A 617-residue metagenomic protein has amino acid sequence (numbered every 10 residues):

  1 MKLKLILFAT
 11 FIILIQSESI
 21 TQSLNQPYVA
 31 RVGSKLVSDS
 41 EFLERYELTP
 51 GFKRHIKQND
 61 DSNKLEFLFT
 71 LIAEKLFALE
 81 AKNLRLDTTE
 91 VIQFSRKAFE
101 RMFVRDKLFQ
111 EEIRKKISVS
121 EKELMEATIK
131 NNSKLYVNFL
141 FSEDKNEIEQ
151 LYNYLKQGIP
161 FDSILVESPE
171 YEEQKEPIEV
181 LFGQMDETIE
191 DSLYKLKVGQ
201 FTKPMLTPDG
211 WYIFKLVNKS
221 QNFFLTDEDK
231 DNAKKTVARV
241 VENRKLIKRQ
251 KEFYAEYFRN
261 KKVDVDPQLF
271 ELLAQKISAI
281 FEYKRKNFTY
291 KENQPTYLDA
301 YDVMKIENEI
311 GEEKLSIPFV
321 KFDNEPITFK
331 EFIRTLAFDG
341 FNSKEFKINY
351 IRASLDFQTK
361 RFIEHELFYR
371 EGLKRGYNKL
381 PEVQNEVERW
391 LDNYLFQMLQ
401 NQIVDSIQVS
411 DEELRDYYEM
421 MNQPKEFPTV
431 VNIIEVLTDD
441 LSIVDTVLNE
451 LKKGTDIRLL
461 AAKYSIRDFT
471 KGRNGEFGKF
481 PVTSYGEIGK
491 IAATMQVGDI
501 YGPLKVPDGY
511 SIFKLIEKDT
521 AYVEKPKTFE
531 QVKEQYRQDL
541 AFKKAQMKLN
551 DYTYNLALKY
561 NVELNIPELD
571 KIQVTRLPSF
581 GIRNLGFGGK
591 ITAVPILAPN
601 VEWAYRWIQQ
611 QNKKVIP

Functional and structural regions predicted by a protein language model:
K4-L14: Sec-dependent N-terminal signal peptides
S17-T21: Boundary at the C-terminal end of the N-terminal hydrophobic targeting segment
Q22-D106, Q110, T226-E228, V241 (+6 more regions): N-terminal targeting/tethering segments
Y28-V29, G33, V37, E66 (+10 more regions): Proteostasis/folding factors centered on peptidyl-prolyl cis-trans isomerases
D39-Y46, K64-F69, A73, A78 (+31 more regions): Extracytoplasmic/secreted envelope proteins and their assembly/folding machinery, especially bacterial periplasmic
I56-Q58, F94, N146-D191, L206-T207 (+11 more regions): Peptidyl-prolyl cis-trans isomerase
Q93-S95, K197-K203, V237, V241-P326: Preference for long, solvent-exposed alpha-helical segments and helix-linker "stalks"
